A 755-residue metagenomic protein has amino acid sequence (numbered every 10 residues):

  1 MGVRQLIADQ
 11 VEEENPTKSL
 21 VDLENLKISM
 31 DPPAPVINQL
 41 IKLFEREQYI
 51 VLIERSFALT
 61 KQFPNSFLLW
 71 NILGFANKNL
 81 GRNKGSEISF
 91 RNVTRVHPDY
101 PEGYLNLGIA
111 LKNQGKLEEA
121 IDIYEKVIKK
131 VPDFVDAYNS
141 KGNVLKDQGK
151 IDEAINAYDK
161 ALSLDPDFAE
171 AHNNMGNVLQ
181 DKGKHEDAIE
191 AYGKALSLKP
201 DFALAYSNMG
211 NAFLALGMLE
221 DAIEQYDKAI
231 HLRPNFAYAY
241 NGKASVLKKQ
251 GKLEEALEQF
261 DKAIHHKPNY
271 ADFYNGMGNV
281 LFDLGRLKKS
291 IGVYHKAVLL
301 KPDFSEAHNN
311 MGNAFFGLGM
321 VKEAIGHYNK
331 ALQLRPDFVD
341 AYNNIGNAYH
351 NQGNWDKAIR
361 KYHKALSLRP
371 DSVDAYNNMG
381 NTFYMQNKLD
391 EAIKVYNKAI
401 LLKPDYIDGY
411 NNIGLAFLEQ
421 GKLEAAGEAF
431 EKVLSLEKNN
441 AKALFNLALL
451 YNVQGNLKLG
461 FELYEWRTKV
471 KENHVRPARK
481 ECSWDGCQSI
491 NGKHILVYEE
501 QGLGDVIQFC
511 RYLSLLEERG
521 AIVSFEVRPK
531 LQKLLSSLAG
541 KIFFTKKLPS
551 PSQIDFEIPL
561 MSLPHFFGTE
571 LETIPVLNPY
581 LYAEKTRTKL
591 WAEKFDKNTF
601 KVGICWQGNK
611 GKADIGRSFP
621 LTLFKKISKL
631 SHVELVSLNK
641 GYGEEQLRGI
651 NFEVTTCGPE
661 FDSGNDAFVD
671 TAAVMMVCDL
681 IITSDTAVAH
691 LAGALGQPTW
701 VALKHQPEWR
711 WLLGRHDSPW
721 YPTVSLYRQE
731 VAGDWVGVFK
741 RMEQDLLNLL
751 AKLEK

Functional and structural regions predicted by a protein language model:
M1-K755: Alpha-helical solenoid repeat scaffolds of the TPR/TPR-like class and their adjacent stem/linker regions that mediate
